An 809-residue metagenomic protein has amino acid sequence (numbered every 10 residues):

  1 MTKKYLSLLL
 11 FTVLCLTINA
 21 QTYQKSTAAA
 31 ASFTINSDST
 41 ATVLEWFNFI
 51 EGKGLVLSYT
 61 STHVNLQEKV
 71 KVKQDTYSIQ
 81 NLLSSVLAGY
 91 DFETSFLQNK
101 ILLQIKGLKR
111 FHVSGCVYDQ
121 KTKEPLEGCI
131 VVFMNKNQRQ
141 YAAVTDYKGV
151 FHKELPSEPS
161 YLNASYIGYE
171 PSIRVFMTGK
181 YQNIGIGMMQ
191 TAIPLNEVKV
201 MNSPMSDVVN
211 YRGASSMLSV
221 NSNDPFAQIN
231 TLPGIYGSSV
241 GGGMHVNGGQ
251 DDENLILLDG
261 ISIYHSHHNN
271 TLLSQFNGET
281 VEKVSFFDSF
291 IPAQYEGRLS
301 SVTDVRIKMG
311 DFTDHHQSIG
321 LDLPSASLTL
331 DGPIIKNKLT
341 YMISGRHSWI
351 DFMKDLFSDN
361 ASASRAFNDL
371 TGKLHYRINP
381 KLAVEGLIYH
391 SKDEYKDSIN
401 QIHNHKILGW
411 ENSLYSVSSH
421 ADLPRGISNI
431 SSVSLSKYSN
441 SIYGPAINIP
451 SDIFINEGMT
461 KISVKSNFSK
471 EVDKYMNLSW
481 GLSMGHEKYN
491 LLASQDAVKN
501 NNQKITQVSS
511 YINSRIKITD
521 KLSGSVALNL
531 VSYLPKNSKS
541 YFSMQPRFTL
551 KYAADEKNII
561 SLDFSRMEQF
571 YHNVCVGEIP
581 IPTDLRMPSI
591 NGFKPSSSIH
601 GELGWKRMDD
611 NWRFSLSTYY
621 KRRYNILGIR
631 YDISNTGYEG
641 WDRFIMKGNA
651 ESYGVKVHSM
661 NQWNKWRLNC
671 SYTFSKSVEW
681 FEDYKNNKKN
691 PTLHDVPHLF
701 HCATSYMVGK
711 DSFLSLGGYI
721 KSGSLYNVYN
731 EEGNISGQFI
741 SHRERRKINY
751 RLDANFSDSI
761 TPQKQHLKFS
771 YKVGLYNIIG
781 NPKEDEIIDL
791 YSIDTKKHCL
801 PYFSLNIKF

Functional and structural regions predicted by a protein language model:
T22, F47, E51-G54, Y59 (+5 more regions): Short, acidic, small-residue-rich periplasmic hinge/interaction motif at the N-terminus of Gram-negative outer-membrane
L87, R139, V144-D146, G168-E170 (+4 more regions): Periplasmic N-terminal accessory/gating domains of Gram-negative outer-membrane beta-barrel systems
P324-H347, D359-E394, I407-N429, V472-L478: Transmembrane beta-barrel wall of Gram-negative outer-membrane proteins
I350, A383-K461, Q495-Q503, P580-P582: Flexible loop and strand-edge segments within Gram-negative outer membrane beta-barrel domains
S439, L534, S538, Y552-G601 (+3 more regions): Surface-exposed extracellular loop regions of Gram-negative outer-membrane beta-barrel proteins, predominantly
I455-E457, K461-N467, Q503, Q507-Y511 (+6 more regions): Outer membrane beta-barrel strand-and-loop segments of large Gram-negative receptors, especially TonB-dependent
Y620-R622, I645-N730: Gram-negative outer-membrane beta-barrel transporters
I720-E732, R751, D758-F809: C-terminal beta-signal and adjacent terminal beta-strands/loops of Gram-negative outer-membrane beta-barrel proteins
